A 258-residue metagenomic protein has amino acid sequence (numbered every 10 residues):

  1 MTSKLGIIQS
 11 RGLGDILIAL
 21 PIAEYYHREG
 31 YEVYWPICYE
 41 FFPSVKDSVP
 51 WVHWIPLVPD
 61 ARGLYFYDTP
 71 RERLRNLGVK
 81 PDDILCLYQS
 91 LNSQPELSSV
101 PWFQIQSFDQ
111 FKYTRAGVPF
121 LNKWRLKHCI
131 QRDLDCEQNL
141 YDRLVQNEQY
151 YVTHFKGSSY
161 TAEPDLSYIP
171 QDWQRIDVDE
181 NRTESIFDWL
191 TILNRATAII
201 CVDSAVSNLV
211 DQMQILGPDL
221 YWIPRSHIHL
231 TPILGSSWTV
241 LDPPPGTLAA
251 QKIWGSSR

Functional and structural regions predicted by a protein language model:
M1-R258: Catalytic machinery of carbohydrate-active enzymes, primarily nucleotide-sugar-dependent glycosyltransferases
